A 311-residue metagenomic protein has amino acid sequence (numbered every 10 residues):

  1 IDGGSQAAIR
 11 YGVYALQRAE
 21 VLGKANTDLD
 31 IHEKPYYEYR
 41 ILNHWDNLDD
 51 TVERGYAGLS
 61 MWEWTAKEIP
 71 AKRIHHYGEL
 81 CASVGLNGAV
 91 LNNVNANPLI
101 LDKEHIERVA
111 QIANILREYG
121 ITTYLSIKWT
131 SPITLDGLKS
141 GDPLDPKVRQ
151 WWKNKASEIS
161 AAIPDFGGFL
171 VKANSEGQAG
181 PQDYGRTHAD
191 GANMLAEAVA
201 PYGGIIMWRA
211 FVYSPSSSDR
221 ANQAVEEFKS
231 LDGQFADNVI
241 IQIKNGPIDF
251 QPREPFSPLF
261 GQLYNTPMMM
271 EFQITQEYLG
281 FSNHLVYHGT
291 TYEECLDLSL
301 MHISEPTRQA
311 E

Functional and structural regions predicted by a protein language model:
I1-L170, A200, Q273, Y278 (+1 more regions): Feature activates predominantly on carbohydrate-active enzymes
R54-Y56, L101, T134-S140, P181-G185 (+3 more regions): Short acidic, glycine/serine/threonine-rich loops at helix termini
P70, I74, I106-V109, V148-K153 (+4 more regions): Well-ordered, non-membrane alpha-helical segments in soluble/globular domains
N95-E107, G177-G180, R186, Y213-R220 (+1 more regions): Acidic-and-aromatic substrate-binding clefts and catalytic sites of carbohydrate-active enzymes
P132-T134, Q178, E311: Conserved protein kinase catalytic core
K147-V239: Active-site neighborhood of glycoside hydrolase catalytic domains
G204-Y287: Polar, glycine-rich mid-to-C-terminal structural blocks that act as macromolecule-binding/assembly scaffolds
M301-E311: Single conserved hydrophobic/aromatic residue that forms the stacking wall/gate of nucleotide- or nucleobase-binding
